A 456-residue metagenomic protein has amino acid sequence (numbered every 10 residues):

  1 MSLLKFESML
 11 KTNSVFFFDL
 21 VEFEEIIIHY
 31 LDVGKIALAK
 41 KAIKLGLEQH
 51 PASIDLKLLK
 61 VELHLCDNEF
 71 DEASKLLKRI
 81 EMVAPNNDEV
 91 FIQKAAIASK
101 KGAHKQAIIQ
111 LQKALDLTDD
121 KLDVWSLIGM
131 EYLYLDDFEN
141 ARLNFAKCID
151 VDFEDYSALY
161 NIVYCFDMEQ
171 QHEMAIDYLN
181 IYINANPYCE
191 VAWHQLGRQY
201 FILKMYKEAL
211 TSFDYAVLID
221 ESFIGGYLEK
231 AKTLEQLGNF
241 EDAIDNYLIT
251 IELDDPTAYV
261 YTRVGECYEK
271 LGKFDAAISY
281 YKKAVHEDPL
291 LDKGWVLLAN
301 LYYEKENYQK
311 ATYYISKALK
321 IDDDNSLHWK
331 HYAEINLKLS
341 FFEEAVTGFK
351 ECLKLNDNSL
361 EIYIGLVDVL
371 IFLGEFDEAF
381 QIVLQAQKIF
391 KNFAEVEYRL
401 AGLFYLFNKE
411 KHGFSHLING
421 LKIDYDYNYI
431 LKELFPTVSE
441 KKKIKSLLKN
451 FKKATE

Functional and structural regions predicted by a protein language model:
L31, L65, S99, S126 (+15 more regions): Position-specific recognition of the canonical hydrophobic site in helix A of tetratricopeptide repeat
G46, R79-I80, K113-A114, K147-C148 (+8 more regions): Canonical positions in the second alpha-helix
Q49, M82-A84, L117, V151 (+8 more regions): Structural marker of alpha-solenoid helical repeat scaffolds
G402-Y429, K452-T455: TPR/TPR-like (Sel1-like) alpha-helical repeat modules
